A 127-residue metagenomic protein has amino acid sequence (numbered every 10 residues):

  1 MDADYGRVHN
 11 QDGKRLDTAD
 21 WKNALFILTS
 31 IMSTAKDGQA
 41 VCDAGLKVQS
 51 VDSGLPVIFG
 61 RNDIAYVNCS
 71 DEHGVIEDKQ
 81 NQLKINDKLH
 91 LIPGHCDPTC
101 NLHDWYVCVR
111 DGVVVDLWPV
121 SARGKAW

Functional and structural regions predicted by a protein language model:
M1-W127: Active-site anion/phosphate-binding pocket segments in diverse small-molecule metabolic enzymes
